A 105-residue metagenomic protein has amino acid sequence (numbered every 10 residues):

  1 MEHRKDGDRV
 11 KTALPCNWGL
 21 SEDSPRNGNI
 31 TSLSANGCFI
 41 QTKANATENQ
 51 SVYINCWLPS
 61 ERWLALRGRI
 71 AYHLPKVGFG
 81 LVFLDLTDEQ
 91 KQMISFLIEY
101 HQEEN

Functional and structural regions predicted by a protein language model:
M1-L33, S95, E99-N105: N-terminal helix initiation/capping motif
L14-L20, Q50-W63: Short conserved beta-strand and strand-loop elements enriched in small hydrophobics with frequent Asp/Gly
D23-P25, A35, E61, K76: A generic structural motif
G28-N29, L66-A71: Short beta-strand-centered aromatic/proline hotspots
F39-T42, K76-D85: Short, solvent-exposed secondary-structure boundary/capping segments
N49-S51, C56, Q92-Q102: Extended Gly/Ser/Thr-rich low-complexity repeat segments, especially those forming or decorating extracellular
